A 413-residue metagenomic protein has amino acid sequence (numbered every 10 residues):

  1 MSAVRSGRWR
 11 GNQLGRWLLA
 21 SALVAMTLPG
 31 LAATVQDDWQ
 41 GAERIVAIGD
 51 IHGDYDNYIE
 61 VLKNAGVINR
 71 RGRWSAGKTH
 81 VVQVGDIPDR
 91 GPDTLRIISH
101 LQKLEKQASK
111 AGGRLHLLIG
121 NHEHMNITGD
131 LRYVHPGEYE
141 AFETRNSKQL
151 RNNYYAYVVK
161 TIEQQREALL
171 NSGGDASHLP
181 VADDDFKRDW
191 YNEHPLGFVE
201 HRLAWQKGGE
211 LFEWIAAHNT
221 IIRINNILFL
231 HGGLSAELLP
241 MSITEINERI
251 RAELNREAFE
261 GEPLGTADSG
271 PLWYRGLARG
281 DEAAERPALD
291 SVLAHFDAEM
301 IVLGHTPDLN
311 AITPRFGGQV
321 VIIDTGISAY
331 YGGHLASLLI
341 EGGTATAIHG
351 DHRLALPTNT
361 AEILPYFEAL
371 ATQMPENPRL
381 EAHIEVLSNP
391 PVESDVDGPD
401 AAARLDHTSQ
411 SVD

Functional and structural regions predicted by a protein language model:
A3-R5, W9, R16, L28-D413: Feature recognizes metal-dependent phosphohydrolase scaffolds
G15-A22: Sec-dependent signal peptide hydrophobic core
